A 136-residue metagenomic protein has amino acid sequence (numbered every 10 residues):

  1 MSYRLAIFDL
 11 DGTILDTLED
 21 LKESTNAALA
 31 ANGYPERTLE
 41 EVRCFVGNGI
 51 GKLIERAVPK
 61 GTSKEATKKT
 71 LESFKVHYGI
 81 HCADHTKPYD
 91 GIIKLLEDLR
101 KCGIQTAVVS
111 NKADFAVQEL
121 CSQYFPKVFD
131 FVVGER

Functional and structural regions predicted by a protein language model:
M1-C44, E55: Active-site neighborhood of HAD-like aspartate-dependent phosphohydrolases
S2, I80-V108, D114-S122: Short, acidic loop-to-helix structural element flanking the phosphoryl-transfer center in phosphate-processing enzymes
L5, A107, F131: Hydrophobic "anchor" residues on beta-strands that sit immediately upstream of conserved functional sites
D20, G49-K52, K94, F115-A116: Short alpha-helical
A30-E36, K60-E65, K101-C102, F125-V128: Short helix-capping segments at alpha-helix termini
G47-I80, D98: A metal-dependent, Asp-based hydrolase signature
P126-R136: A short, structured active-site edge motif that brings together acidic residues
